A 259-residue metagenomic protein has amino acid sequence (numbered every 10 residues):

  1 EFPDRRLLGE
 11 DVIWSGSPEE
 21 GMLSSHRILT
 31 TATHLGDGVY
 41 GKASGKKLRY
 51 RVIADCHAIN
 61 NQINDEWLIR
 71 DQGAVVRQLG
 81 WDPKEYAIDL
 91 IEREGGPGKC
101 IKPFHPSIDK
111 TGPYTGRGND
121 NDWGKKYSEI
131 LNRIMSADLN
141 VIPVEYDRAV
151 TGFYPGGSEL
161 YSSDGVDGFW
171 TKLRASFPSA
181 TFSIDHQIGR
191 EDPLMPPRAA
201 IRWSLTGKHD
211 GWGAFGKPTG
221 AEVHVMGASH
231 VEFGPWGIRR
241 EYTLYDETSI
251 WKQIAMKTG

Functional and structural regions predicted by a protein language model:
E1-G259: C-terminal and inter-domain tail/linker signature
